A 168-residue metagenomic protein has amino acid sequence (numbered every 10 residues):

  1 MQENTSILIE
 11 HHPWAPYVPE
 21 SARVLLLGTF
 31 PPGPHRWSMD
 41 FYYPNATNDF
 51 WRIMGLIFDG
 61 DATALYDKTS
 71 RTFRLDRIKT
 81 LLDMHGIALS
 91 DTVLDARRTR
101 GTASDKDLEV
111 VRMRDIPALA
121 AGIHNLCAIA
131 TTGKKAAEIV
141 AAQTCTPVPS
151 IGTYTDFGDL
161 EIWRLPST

Functional and structural regions predicted by a protein language model:
Q2-H11, P16, T92-T168: Glycine/proline-rich loop-helix segments at beta-alpha junctions forming the active-site rim of enzyme cores
W14-P19, K79-L82: Short secondary-structure boundary/capping segments within folded domains
E20-T29: Short, hydrophobic/glycine-enriched beta-strand segments
A22, L82-I87, M113, I123-N125: Short connector loops at helix/strand junctions that flank enzyme active sites, especially segments positioning acidic
L26, M84-G86, T131: Short glycine/serine/threonine-biased micro-segments
T29, H35-R36: Low-complexity, small/basic-enriched stretches that occur predominantly at protein N-termini or linker tails
P31-P32, T47: Short active-site-proximal "capping" loops at secondary-structure junctions
W37-L108: Short, surface-exposed acidic-centric catalytic microdomains
